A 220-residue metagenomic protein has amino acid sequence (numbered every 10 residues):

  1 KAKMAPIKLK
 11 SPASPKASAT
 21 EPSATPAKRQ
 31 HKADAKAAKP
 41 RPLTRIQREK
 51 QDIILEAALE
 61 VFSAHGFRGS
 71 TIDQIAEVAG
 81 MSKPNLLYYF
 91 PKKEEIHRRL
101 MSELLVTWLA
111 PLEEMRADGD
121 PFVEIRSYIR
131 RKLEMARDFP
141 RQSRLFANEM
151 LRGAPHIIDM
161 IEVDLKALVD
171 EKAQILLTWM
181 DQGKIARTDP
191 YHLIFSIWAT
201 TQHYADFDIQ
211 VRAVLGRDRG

Functional and structural regions predicted by a protein language model:
K1-E49: N-terminal intrinsically disordered/low-complexity leader segments
K1-K3, I7-K10, A186-I209: Hydrophobic alpha-helical segments that form the core of small-molecule binding pockets and/or dimer interfaces
K50-A58, I75, L100-L104, W108 (+1 more regions): Generic hydrophobic, amphipathic alpha-helix propensity
I53, V61-E95, R99: Helix-turn-helix
V106-E113, D138, P155-Q182, Y191-H192 (+1 more regions): Amphipathic alpha-helical packing segments from all-alpha helical-bundle domains
E113-R144, R187-I197: Hydrophobic alpha-helical connector segments
E124, R137-D159, F207-G216: Amphipathic alpha-helical segments used for helix-helix packing
